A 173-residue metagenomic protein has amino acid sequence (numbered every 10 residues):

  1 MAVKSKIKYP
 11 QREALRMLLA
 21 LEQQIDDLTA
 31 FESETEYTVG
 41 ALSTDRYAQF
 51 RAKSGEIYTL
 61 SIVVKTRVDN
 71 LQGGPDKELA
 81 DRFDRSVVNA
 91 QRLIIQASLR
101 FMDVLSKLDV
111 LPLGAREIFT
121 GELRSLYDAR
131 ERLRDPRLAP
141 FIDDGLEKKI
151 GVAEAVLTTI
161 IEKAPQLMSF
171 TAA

Functional and structural regions predicted by a protein language model:
A2-A173: Long, low-complexity or tandemly repetitive, helically biased scaffold regions used for multimeric assembly/adhesion
